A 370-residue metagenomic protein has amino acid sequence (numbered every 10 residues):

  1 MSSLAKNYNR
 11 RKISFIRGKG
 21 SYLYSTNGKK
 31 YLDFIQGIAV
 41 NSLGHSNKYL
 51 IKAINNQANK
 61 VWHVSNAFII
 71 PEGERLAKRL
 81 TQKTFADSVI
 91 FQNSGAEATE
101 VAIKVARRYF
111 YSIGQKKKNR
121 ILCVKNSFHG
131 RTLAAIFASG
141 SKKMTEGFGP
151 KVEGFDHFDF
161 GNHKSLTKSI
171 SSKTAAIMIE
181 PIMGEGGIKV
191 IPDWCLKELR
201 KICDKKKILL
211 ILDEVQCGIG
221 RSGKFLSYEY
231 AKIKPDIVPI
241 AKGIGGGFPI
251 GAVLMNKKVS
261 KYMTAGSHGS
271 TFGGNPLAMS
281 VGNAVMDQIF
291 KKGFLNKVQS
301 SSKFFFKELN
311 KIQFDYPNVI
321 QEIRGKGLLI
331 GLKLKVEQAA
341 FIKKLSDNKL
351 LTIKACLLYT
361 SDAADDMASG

Functional and structural regions predicted by a protein language model:
M1-K19: Active-site-adjacent loop/helix segments that line or gate small-molecule/cofactor pockets in enzymes
K30-K116, R120-L122: Glycine-rich loop-to-alpha-helix module at the N-terminal edge of alpha/beta enzyme cores
N56-K60, K258, L277-K297, N310-P317: Amphipathic alpha-helix from the class-I
K125-M183, V190, C195: PLP-dependent aminotransferase-class I/II
L133, K224, Y230-Y262, G274-M279: Active-site PLP attachment segment
K189-G223: Catalytic PLP-binding core of fold-type I/II PLP enzymes
F290-L350: Conserved PLP-dependent catalytic core of the aminotransferase class-I/II
Y359-D366: Conserved small/polar residues in nucleotide/adenosyl-binding loops
